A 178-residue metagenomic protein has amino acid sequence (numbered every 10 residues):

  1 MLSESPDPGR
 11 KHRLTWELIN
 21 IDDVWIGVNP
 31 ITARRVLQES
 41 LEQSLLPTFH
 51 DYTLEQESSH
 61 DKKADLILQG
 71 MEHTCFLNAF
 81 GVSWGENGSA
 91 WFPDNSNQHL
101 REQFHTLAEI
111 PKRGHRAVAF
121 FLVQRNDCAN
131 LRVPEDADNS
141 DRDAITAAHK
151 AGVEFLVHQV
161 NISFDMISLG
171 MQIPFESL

Functional and structural regions predicted by a protein language model:
M1-P8, Q159-V160: Flexible glycine-rich surface loops and low-complexity tracts that mediate binding to linear polymers
E4, L68-G70, S177: Short acidic, glycine-rich loop/turn motifs
D7-I26: OB-fold/S1-family single-stranded nucleic acid-binding modules
R13, K63-D65, T74, G152 (+1 more regions): Broad gene-expression machinery/nucleic-acid interaction feature
V24-I31, Q38-W84, E102-T106, V160 (+1 more regions): Active-site metal-binding core of divalent-cation-utilizing nuclease and nuclease-like domains
A79-G81, E86-Q98, H105-A137, Q159: Nucleic-acid nuclease catalytic cores
Q124-L178: Domain-level recognition of nuclease-like catalytic cores that cleave nucleotide substrates
